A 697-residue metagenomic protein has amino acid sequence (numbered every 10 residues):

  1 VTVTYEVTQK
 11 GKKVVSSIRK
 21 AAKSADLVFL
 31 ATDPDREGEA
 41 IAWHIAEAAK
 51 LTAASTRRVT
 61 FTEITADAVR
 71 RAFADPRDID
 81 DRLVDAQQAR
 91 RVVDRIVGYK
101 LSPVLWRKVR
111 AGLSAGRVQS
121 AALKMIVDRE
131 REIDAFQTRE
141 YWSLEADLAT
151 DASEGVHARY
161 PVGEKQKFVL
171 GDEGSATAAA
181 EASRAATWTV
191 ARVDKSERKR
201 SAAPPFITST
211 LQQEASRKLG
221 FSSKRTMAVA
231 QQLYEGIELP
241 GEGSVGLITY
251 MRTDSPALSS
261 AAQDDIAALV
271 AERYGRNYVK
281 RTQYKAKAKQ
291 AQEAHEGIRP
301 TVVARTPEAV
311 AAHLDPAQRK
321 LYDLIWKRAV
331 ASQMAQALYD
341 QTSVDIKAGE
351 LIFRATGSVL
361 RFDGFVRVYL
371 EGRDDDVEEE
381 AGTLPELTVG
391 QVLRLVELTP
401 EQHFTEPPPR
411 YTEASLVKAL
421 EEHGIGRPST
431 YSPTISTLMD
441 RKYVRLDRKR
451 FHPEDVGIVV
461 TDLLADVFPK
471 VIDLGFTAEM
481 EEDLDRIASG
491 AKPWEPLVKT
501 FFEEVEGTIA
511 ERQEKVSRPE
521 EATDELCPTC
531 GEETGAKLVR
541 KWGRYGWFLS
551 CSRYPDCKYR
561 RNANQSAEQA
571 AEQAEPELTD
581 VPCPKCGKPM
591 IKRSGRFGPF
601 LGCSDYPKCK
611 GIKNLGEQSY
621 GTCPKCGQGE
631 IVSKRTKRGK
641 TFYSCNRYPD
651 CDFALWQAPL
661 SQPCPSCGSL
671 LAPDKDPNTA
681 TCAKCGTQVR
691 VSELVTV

Functional and structural regions predicted by a protein language model:
V1-R91, K100, G174, R373 (+1 more regions): Intrinsically disordered, low-complexity regulatory segments
S17, A21, A40-A48, A68-A72 (+10 more regions): Alpha-helical scaffold elements adjacent to nucleotide-binding pockets in ATP/GTP-utilizing enzyme cores
D33-D35, R110-S114, K195-P204, E214-S222 (+2 more regions): Conserved short loop/turn motifs at secondary-structure junctions
A48, S102, A135, D194 (+3 more regions): Basic, low-complexity terminal or inter-domain segments flanking catalytic cores
I64-A146, K195-S196: C-terminal or mid-to-C-terminal helical accessory/interaction module adjacent to the motor/catalytic core
A89-L101, V118, A146-T150, R198-T210 (+6 more regions): Core structural elements
F136-A158, W188-V229, T412, L549-R553 (+2 more regions): C-terminal accessory/connector segments of nucleic-acid motor ATPases
F168-P204, Q391: Metal- or metallocofactor-binding catalytic centers and their adjacent structured scaffolds across diverse enzyme
